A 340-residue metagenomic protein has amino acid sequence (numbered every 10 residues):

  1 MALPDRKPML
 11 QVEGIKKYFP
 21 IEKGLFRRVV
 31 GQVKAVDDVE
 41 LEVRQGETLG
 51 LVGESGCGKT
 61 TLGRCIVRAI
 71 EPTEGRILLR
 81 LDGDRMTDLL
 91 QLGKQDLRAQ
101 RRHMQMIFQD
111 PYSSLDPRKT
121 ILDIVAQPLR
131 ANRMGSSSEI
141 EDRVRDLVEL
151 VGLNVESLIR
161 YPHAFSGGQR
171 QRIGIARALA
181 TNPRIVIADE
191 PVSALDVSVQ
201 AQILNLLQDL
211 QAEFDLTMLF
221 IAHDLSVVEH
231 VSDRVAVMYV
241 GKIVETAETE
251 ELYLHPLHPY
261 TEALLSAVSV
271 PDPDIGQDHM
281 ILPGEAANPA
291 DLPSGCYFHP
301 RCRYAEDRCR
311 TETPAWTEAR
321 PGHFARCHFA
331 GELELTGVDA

Functional and structural regions predicted by a protein language model:
A2-P8, E22-R27, Q32, M86 (+1 more regions): Short catalytic/signature loops enriched in Gly
V52-G53: The feature captures the beta-strand-to-loop junction immediately N-terminal to the Walker
R68, R184-I187, P191, L195 (+1 more regions): P-loop NTP-binding/switch modules centered on Walker-like glycine-rich loops
R76-A99: ABC ATPase NBD Q-loop/coupling interface
D84-D88, S138-E156, L265: Conserved ABC ATPase "signature" region
Y161-F165, Q169: Conserved ABC ATPase signature
